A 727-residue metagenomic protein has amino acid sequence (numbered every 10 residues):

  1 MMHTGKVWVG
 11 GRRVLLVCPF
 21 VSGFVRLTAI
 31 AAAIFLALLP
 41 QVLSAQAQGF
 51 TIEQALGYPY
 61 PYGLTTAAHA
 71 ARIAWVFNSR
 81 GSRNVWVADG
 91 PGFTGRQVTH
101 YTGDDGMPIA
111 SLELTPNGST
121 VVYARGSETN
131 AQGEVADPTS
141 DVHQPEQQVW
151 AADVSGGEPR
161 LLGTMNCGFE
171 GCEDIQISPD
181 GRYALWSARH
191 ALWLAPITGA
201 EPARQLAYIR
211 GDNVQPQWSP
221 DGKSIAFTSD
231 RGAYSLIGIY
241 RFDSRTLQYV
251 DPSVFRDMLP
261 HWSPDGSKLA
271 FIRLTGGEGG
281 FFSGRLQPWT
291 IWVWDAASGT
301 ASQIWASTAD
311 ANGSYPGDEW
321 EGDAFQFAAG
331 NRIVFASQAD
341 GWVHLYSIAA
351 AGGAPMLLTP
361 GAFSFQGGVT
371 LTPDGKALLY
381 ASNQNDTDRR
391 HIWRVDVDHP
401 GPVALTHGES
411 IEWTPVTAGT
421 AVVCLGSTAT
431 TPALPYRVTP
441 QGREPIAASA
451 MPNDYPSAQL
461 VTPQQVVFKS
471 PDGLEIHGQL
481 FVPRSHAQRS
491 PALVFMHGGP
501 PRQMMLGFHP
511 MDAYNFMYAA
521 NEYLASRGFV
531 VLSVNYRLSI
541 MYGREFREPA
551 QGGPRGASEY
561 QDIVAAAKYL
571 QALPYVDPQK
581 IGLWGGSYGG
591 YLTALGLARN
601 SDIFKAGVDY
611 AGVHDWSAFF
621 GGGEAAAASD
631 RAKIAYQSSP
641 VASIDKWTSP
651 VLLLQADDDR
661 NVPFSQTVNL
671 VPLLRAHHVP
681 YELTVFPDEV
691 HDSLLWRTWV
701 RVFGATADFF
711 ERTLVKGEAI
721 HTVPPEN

Functional and structural regions predicted by a protein language model:
P19-S22, R26-V42: Bacterial N-terminal signal peptides
T51-N84: Beta-strand-rich domains and repeat architectures in extracellular enzymes and scaffolds, especially beta-propellers
A68-H69, P116-N117, P179-D180, P220-D221 (+4 more regions): Residue-level detector of Asp-centered blade-edge/turn motifs that repeat once per structural unit in beta-propeller
I73, V121, G181-A184, I225 (+4 more regions): Hydrophobic beta-strand positions that form the internal "hydrophobic ladder" of WD40/Gbeta-like beta-propeller blades
V76-W86, Y101-P108, Y123-W150, P159-C172 (+13 more regions): A flexible loop/linker signature enriched in serine peptidases of the S9 family
D89-F93, D153-G157, P196-A200, R241-R245 (+4 more regions): Short loop/turn segments that connect beta-strands within beta-propeller blades
G322, A336, A404, I411-N727: Serine-hydrolase catalytic core recognition
